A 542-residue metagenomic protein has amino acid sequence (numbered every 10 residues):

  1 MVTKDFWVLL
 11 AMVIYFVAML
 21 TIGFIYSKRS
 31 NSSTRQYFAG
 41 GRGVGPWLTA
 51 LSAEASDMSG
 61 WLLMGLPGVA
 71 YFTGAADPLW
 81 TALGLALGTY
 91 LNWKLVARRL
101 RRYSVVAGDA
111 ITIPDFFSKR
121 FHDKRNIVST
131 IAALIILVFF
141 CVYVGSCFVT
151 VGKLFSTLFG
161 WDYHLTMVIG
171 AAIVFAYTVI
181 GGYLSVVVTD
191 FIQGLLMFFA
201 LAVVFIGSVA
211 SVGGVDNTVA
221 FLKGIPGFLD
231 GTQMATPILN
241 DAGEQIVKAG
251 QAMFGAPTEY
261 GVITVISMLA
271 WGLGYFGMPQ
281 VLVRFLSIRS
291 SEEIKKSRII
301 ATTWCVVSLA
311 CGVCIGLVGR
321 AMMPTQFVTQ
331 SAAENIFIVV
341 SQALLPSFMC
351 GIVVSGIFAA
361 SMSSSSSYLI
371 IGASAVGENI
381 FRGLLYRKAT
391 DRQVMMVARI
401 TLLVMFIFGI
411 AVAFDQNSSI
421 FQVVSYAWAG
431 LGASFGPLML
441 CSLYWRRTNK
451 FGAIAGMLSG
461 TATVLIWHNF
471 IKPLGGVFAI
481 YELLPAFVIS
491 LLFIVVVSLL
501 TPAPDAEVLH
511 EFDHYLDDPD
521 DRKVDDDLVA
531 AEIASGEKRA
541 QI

Functional and structural regions predicted by a protein language model:
M1-I542: Membrane-embedded helix-loop-helix hairpins and adjacent transmembrane boundary segments in multi-pass transporters
